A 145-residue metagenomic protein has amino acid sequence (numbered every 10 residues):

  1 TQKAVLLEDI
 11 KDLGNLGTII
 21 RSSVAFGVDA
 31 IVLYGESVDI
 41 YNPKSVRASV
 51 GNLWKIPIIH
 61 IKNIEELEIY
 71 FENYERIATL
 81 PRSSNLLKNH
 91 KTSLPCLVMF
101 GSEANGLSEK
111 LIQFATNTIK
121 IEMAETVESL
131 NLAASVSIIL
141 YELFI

Functional and structural regions predicted by a protein language model:
T1-S83: RNA substrate-binding interface of SAM-dependent RNA methyltransferases
N15, S22, L87, S108 (+1 more regions): Active-site-proximal flexible loops/turns
V24-F26, I40-W54, E109-I145: Structured adenosyl-cofactor binding patch, chiefly the S-adenosyl-L-methionine
I69-N73, N89, I145: Secondary-structure boundary motif
I77-V127: Active-site/ligand-binding-proximal alpha/beta "capping" segment
